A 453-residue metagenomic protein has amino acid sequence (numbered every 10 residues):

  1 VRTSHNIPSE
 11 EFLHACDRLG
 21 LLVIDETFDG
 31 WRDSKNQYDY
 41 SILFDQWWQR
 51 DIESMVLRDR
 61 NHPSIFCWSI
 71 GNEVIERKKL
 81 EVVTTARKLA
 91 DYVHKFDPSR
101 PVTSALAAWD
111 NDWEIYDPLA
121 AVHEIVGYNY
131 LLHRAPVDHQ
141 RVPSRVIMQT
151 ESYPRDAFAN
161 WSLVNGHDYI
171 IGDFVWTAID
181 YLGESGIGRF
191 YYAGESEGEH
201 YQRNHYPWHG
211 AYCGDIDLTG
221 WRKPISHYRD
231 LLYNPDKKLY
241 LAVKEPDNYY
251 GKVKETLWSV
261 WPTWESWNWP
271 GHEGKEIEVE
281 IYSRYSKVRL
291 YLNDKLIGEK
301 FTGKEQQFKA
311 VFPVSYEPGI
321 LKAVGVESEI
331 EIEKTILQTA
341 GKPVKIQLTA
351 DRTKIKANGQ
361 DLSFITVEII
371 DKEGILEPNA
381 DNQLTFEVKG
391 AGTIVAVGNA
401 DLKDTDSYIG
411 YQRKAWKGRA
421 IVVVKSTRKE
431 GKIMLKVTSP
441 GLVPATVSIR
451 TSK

Functional and structural regions predicted by a protein language model:
V1-P136, R141-S144, E151-P154, F158: Active-site mouth of glycoside hydrolases
S64-W68, A86-L106, P118-H123, R134-Q360 (+1 more regions): Substrate-binding clefts and catalytic carboxylate motifs of secreted carbohydrate-active enzymes
S286-K295, D381-V395: Extended low-complexity, serine/threonine- and proline-enriched intrinsically disordered segments
K300, V344-L348, E387-K403: Short aromatic-acidic-glycine turn motif
A310-Y316, Y408-R428: Short, hydrophobic beta-strand segments
E317-L321, S363, K429-I433: Exposed beta-strand face motif in extracellular beta-rich ectodomains
K334-K342, L442-K453: Short beta-strand elements
